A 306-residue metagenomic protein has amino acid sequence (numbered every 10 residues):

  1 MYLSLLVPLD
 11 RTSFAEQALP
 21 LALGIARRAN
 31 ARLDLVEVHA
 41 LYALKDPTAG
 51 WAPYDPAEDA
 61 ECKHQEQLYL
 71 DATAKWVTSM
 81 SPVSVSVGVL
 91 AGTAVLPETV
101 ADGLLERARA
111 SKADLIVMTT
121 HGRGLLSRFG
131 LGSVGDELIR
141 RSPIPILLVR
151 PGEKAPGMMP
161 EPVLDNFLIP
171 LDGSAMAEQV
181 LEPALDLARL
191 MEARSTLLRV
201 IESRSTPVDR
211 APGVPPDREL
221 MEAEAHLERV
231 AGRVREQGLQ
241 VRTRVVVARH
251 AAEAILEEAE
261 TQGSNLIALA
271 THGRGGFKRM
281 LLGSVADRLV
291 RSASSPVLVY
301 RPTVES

Functional and structural regions predicted by a protein language model:
M1, F14, A43, K75-I116 (+3 more regions): Structural beta-alpha unit
M1-Y54, P82-V89, P162-P212, R233-R244 (+2 more regions): Small/aliphatic-rich secondary-structure junction motif
Y2, F14, L35, Y54 (+9 more regions): Aromatic/pi-system hotspot detector in well-structured domains
G24-R28, A101-G157, E257-S306: Gly/Ser-rich helix-loop-strand patches that form or flank binding pockets for ribonucleotide-derived cofactors
V36, A94-V95, F129, V149 (+1 more regions): Structural motif
E37-D71, A94, G103-E106, R199-A225 (+3 more regions): Acidic, proline/glycine-rich short linear motifs
G50-Y54, G135, V163-N166, G213-P216 (+2 more regions): Short, hinge-like loop/turn segments at secondary-structure boundaries
